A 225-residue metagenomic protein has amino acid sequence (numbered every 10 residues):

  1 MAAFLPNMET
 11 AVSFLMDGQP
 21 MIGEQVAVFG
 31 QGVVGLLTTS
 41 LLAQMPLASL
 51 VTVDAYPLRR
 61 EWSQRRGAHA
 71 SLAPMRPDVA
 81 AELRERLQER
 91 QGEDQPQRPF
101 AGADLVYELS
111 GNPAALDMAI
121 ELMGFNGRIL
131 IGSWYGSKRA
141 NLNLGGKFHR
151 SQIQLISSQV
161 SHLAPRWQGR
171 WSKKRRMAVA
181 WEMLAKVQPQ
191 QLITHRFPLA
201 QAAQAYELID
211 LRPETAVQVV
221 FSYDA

Functional and structural regions predicted by a protein language model:
M1-V79: Mid-domain Rossmann-like dinucleotide-binding core that forms the NAD(H)/NADP(H) cofactor-binding site
A3, A27-Q31, T52, L72 (+4 more regions): Glycine- and other small-residue-rich loops at beta-strand/loop junctions that grip anionic moieties
M8-A11, A80, L116, M177-A180: A general structural signal for well-ordered alpha-helical segments in protein cores
G18, R66-I153: Glycine-rich cofactor phosphate-binding loops and adjacent beta1-alpha1 units of small-molecule cofactor enzyme domains
L58-E61, G136-A140, H162-P165: Short gly/pro/ser/thr-enriched loop/turn and capping motifs at secondary-structure boundaries
R84-P96, F100, L142-I193: C-terminal substrate-binding/catalytic core of Rossmann-like NAD(P)-dependent dehydrogenases/reductases
P96-F100, F125, L130-I131, S137-N141 (+4 more regions): C-terminal capping/lid region of NAD(P)-dependent oxidoreductase domains
